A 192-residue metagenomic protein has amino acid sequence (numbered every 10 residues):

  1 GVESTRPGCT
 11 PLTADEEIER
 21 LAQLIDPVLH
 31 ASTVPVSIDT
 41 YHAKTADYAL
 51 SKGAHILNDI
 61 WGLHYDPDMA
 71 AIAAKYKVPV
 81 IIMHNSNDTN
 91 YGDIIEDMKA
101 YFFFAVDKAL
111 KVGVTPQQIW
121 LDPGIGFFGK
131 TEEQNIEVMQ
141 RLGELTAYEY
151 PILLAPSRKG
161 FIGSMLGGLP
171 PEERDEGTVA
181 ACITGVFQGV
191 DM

Functional and structural regions predicted by a protein language model:
G1: Catalytic domains of carbohydrate-active enzymes, especially glycoside hydrolases
R6-P35, T40-A43, L50-S51, H55-K108 (+1 more regions): Active-site-adjacent loop and "lid" segments of alpha/beta metabolic enzymes
K111: Conserved phosphate-donor
T115-Q118: Short acidic capping loops at alpha-helix termini that bridge into adjacent secondary structure
